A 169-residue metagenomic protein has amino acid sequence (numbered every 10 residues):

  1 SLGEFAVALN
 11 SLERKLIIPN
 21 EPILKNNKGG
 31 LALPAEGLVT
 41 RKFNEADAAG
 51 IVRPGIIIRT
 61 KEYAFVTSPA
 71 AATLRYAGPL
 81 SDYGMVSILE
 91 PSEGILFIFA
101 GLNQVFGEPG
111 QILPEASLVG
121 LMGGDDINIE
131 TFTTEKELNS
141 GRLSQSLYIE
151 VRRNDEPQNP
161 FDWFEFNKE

Functional and structural regions predicted by a protein language model:
S1-A77, S81-Y83, I88, F97-A100 (+1 more regions): Extracytoplasmic/periplasmic cell wall- or extracellular glycan-interacting regions that localize and scaffold envelope
V39, A72-L74, G110-M122: A structural signal for short beta-strand/turn segments enriched in small hydrophobics and glycine
A77, I95-A116: Short histidine-centered loop motifs in beta-beta connectors
P79-D82, G94, G107, L118-I127: Hydrophobic alpha-helix feature that most strongly marks membrane-spanning transmembrane helices and their immediate
V86-S87, L113-E137: Short hydrophobic beta/alpha edge segments that flank linear recognition/processing sites
